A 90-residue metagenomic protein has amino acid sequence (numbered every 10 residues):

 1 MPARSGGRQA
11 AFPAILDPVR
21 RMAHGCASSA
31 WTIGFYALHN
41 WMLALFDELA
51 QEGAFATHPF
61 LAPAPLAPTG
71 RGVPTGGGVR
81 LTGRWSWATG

Functional and structural regions predicted by a protein language model:
M1-G90: Glycine-rich flavin
